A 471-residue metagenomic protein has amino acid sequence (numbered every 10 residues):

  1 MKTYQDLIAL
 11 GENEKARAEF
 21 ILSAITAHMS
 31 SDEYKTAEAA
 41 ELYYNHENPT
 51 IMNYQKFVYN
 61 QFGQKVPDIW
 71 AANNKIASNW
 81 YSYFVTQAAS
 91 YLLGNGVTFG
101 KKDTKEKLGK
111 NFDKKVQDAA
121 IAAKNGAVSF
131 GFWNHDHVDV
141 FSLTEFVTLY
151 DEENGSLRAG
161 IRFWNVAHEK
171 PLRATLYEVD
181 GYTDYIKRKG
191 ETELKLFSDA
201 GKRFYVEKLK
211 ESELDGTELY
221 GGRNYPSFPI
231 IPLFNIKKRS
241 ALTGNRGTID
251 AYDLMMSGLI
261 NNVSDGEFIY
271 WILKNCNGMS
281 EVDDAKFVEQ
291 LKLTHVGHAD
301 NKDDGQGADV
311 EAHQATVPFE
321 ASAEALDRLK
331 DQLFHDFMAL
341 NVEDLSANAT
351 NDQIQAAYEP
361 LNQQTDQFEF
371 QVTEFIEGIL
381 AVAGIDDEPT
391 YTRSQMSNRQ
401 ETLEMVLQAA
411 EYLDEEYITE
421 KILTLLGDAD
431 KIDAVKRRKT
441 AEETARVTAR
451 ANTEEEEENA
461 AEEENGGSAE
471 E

Functional and structural regions predicted by a protein language model:
M1-V138, N465-E470: Extended, helix-rich architectural segments
T3, E14-R17, I21, A241-A251 (+6 more regions): Alpha-helical structural motif
Y4-L7, I21, I25-M29, Y34 (+11 more regions): Extended hydrophobic/Leu-rich segments
D32, K115, A123-F130, S240 (+9 more regions): Short secondary-structure junctions and interdomain/linker hinges
T104, L108-V116, G244, T248 (+3 more regions): Short amphipathic alpha-helical segments
D118-I231: Extended, regular secondary-structure scaffolds
S212-A349: Extended, charged amphipathic alpha-helical segments
D284, V288-D303, V317, A321-E324 (+1 more regions): C-terminal helix-loop subdomains that flank or include functional centers
